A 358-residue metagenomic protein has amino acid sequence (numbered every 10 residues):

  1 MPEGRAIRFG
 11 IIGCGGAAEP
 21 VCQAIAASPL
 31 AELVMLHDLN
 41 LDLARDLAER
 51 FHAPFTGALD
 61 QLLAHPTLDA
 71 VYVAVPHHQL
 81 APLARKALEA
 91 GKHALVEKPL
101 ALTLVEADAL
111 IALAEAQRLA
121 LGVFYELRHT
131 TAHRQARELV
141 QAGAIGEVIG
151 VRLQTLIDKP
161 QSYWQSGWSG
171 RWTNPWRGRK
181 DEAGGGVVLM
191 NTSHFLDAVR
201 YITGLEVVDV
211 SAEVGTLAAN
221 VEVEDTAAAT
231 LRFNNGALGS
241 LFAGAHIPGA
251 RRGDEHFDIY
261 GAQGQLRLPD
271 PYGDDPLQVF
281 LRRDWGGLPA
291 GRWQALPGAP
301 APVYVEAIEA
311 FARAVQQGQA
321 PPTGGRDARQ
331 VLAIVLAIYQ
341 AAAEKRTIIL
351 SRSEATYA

Functional and structural regions predicted by a protein language model:
M1-E3, I11, A70-Y72, N234 (+1 more regions): C-terminal helix-rich "cap/oligomerization" subdomain common to oxidoreductases
M1-F51: N-terminal Rossmann-like dinucleotide-binding module
E3, M190, L196-G273, V305-G318 (+1 more regions): Contiguous beta-strand/loop segments that form the cofactor/metal-binding neighborhood of enzyme cores
V21, N40, A53-L113: Beta-loop-alpha module in the N-terminal Rossmann-like domain of NAD(P)-dependent dehydrogenases, especially those
L39, L296-I308: Active-site loop of classical SDR/Rossmann-like NAD(P)-dependent oxidoreductases, centered on the catalytic Tyr-X3-Lys
G57, V96-E97, L121-V123, R152 (+2 more regions): Hydrophobic residues in well-ordered beta-strands that form the structural core
A109-L127, G146-V151: Rossmann-fold dehydrogenase core element
R128-N220, K345: Predominantly a Rossmann-like dinucleotide-binding segment in NAD(P)-dependent oxidoreductases
